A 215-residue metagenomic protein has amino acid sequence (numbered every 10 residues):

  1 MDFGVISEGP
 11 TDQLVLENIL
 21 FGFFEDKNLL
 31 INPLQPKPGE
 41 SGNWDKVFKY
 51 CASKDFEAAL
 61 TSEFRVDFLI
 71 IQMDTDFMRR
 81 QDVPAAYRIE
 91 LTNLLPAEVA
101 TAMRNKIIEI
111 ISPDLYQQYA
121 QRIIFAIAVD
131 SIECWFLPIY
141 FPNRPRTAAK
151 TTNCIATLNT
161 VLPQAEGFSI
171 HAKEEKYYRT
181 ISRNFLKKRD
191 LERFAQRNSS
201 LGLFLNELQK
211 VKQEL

Functional and structural regions predicted by a protein language model:
D2-I19: N-terminal beta1-alpha1 ligand-phosphate binding loop
L14-P38, S53-L215: C-terminal accessory helical subdomains adjacent to catalytic cores in phosphodiester- and nucleotide-handling enzymes
E40-A52: Charged, often glycine-rich, active-site loop that binds/positions anionic groups
